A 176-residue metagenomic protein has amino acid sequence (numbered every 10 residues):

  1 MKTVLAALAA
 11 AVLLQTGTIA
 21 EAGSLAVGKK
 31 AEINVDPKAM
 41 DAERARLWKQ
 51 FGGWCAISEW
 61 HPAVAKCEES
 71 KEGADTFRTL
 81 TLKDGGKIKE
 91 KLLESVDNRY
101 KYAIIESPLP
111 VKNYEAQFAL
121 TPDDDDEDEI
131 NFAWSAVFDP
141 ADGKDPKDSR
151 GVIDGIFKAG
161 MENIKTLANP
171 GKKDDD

Functional and structural regions predicted by a protein language model:
M1-V4: Positively charged n-region of N-terminal signal peptides that target proteins for export
A7-T16: Bacterial N-terminal signal peptides
I19-K71: Hydrophobic ligand-binding cavity/cleft-lining segments
K38-E43, K49, L80, D84 (+2 more regions): Extracytoplasmic/periplasmic, Sec-exported soluble proteins
A39, A56-P62, K66-P110, E115 (+1 more regions): Glycine-rich portal/gate segments that line the openings of hydrophobic small-molecule binding cavities
D41-R44, L93-N98, A119-N131: A short, structured loop/turn motif at beta-sheet edges
A45, K49, C55, G155-K158 (+2 more regions): Solvent-exposed, polar/charged alpha-helical surfaces in well-ordered, non-transmembrane soluble domains, broadly
E106-A159, T166: Beta-strand/loop substructures that line and gate deep hydrophobic ligand-binding cavities in soluble
